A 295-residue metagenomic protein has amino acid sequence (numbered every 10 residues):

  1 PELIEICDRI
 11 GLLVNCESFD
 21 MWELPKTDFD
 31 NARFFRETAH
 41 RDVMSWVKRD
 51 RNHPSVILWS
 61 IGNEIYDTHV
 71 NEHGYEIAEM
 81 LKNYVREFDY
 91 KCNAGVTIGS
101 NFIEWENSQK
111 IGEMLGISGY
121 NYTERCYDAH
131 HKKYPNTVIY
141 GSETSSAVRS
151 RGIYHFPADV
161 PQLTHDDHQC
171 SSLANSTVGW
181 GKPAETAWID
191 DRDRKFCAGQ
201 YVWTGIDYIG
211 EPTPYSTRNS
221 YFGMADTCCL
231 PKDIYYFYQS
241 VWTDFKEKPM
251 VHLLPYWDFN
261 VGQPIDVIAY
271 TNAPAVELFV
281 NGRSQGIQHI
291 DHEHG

Functional and structural regions predicted by a protein language model:
P1-I117, N121-V138, E143-P157: Active-site mouth of glycoside hydrolases
S55-W59, A78-A94, G99, K110-G112 (+1 more regions): Substrate-binding clefts and catalytic carboxylate motifs of secreted carbohydrate-active enzymes
